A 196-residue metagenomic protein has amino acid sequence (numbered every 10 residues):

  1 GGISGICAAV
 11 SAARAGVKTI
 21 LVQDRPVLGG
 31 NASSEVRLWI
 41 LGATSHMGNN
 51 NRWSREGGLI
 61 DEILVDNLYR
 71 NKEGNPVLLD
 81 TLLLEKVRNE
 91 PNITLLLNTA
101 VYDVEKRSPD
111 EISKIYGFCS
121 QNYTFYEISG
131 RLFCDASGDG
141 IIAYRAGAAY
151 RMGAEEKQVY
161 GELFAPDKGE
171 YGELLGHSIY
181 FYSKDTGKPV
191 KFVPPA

Functional and structural regions predicted by a protein language model:
G5: N-terminal Rossmann-fold NAD(P) dinucleotide-binding loop
S11, V17-K18, Q23-D110, R151 (+1 more regions): Conserved N-terminal/central alpha/beta ligand/cofactor-binding core
Y69-E73, E127, K168: Active-site rim elements
K114-C119: Short beta-strand segments that buttress and anchor functional surface loops
N122-L132: Core beta-strand elements of the Rossmann-like FAD/NAD(P) dinucleotide-binding domain in flavoenzyme oxidoreductases
R131-L132, A136-I141, A146: Glycine-/small-residue-rich beta->alpha transition segments that form the dinucleotide
I142-A196: Rossmann-like dinucleotide-binding core of oxidoreductases
